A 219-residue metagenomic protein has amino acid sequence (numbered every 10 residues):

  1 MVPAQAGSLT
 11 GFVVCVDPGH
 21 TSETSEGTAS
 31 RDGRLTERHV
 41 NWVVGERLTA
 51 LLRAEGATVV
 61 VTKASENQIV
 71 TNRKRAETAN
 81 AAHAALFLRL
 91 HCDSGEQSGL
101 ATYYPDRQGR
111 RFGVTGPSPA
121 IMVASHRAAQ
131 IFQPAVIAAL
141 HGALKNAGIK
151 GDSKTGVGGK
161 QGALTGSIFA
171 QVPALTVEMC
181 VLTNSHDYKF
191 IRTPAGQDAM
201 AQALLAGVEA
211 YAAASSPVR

Functional and structural regions predicted by a protein language model:
M1-C15: N-terminal pre-catalytic segment of deacetylase/amide-hydrolase enzymes
P3-G7, H39-R219: Active-site-proximal helix/loop segments of hydrolytic enzymes
G11-R34: Short glycine-rich His-centered loop
